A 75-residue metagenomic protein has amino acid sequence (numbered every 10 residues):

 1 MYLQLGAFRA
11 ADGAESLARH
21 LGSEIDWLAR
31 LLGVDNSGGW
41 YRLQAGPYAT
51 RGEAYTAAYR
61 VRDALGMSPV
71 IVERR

Functional and structural regions predicted by a protein language model:
M1-L5: Short glycine-/aliphatic-rich beta-strand segments at the starts of folded cytosolic domains
R9-R75: Extracytoplasmic
